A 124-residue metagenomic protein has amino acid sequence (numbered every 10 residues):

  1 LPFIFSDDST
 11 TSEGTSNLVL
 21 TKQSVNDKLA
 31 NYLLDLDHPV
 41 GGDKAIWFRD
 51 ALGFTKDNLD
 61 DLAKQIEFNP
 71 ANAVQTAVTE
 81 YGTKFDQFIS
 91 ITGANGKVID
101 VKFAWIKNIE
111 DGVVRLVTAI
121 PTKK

Functional and structural regions predicted by a protein language model:
L1-V40, K123-K124: Low-complexity, glycine/serine/proline-rich disordered segments that function as export/translocation leaders
T21, D27, N31-V78: Contiguous segments within soluble domain cores/interaction surfaces
N58-T122: Functional cores of ribonucleases/endoribonucleases
